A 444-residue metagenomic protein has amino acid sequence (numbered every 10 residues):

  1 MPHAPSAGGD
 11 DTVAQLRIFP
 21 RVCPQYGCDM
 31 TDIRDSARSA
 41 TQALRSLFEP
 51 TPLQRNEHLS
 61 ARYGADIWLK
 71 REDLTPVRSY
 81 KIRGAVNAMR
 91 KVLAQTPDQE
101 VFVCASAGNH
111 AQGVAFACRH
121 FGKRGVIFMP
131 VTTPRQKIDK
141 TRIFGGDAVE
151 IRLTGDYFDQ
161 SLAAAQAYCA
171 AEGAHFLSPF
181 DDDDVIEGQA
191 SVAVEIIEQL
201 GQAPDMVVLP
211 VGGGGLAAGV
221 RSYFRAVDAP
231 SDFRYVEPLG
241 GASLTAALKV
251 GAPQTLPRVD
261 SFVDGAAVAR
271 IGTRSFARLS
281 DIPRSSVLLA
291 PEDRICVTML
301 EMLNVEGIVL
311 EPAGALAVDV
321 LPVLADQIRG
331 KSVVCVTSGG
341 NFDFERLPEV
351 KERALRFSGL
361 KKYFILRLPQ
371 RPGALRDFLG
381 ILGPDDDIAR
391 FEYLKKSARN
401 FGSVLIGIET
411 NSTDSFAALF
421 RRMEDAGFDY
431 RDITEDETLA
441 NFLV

Functional and structural regions predicted by a protein language model:
P5, G9, I18-R21: Intrinsically disordered, low-complexity serine/threonine-rich segments
Q15-V444: PLP-dependent amino-acid enzyme catalytic core
